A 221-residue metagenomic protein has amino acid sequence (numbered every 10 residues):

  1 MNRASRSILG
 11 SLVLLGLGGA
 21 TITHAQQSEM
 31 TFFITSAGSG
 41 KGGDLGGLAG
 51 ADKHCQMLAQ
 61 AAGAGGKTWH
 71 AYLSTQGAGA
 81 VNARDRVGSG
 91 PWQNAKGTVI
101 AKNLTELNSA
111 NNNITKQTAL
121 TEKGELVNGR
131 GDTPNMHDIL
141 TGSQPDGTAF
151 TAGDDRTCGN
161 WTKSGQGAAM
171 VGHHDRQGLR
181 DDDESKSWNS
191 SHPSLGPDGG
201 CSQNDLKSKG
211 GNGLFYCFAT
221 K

Functional and structural regions predicted by a protein language model:
M1-S11: Bacterial N-terminal signal peptides that target proteins for export
L9-G19: Bacterial N-terminal signal peptides
H24-K221: Secreted/extracellular ectodomain signature
